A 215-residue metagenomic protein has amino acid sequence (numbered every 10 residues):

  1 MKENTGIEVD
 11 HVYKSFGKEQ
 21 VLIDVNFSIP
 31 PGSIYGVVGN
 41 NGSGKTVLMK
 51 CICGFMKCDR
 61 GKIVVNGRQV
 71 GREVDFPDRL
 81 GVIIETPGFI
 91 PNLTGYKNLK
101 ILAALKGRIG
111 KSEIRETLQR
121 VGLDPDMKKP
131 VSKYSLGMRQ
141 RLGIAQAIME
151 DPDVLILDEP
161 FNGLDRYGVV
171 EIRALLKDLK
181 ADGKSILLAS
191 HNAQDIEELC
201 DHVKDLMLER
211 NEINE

Functional and structural regions predicted by a protein language model:
V38-N40: The feature captures the beta-strand-to-loop junction immediately N-terminal to the Walker
C53: Helix-to-loop junction immediately C-terminal to a conserved catalytic motif
G61-F76: Conserved ABC transporter NBD signature motif
K100, K111-D126: Conserved ABC ATPase "signature" region
L155-E159: Catalytic Walker B motif of ABC-type/P-loop ATPase nucleotide-binding domains
